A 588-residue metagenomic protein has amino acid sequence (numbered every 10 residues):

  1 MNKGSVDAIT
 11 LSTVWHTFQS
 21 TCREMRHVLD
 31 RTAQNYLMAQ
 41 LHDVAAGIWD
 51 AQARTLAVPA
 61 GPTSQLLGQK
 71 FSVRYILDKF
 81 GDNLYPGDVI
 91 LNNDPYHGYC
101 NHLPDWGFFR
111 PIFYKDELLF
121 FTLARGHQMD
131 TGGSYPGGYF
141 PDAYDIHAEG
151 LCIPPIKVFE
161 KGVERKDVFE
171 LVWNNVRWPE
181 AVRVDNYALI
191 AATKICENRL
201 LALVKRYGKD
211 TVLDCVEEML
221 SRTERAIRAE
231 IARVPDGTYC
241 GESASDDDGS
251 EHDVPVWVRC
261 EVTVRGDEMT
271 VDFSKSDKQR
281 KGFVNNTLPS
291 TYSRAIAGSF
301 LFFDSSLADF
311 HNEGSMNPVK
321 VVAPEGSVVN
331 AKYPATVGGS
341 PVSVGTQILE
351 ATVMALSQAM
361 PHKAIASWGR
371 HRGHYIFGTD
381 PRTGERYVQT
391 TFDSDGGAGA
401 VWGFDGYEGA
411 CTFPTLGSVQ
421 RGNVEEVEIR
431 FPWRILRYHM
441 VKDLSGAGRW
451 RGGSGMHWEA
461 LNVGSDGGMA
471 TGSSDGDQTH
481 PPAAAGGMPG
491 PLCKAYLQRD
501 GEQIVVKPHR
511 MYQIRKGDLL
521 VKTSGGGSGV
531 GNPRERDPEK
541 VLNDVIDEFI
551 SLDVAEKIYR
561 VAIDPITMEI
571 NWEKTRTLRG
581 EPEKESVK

Functional and structural regions predicted by a protein language model:
M1-P86, L91-Y114, L118-K588: Glycine/proline-enriched, intrinsically flexible loops and inter-domain linkers
